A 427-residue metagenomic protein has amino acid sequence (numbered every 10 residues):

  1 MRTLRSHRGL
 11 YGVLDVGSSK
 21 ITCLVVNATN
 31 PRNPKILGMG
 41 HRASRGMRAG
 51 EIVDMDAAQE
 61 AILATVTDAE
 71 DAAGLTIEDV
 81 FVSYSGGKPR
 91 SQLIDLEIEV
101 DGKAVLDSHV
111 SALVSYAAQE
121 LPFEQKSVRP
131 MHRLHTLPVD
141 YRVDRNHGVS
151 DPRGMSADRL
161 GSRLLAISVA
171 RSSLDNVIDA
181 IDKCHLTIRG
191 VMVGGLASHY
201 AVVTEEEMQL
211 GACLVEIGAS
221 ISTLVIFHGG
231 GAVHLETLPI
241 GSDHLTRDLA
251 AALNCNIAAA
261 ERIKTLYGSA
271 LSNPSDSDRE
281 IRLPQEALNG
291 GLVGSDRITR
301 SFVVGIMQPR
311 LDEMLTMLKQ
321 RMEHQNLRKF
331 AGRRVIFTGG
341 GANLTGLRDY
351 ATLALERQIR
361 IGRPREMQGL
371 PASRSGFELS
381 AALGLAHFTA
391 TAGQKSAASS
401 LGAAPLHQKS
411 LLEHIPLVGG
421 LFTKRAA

Functional and structural regions predicted by a protein language model:
M1-K20, L24-C213, G231-V233, N256-A258 (+3 more regions): Nucleotide/phosphate-binding catalytic cleft detector across ATP-hydrolyzing and phosphate-transferring enzymes
L14-K20, Y84-G87, L214-I221, F227-G230 (+2 more regions): A short acidic Gly-Thr/Ser loop motif
S85, V169, G268-S272, F330-A354: Glycine-rich phosphate-binding loops at beta-strand->alpha-helix junctions
C184, A354-R357: Short, structured coil segments at secondary-structure junctions
V233-H234, R247, T299-F302, R333 (+1 more regions): Short beta-alpha connecting loops at secondary-structure transitions that line or flank enzyme active sites
P239-E261: A conserved active-site cap/scaffold subdomain adjacent to cofactor or substrate pockets
R247, S301, G305, P309-T316 (+6 more regions): Feature representing long, continuous alpha-helical segments
R360-S410: Glycine-rich phosphate-binding/hydrolytic loop that grips phosphoryl groups
